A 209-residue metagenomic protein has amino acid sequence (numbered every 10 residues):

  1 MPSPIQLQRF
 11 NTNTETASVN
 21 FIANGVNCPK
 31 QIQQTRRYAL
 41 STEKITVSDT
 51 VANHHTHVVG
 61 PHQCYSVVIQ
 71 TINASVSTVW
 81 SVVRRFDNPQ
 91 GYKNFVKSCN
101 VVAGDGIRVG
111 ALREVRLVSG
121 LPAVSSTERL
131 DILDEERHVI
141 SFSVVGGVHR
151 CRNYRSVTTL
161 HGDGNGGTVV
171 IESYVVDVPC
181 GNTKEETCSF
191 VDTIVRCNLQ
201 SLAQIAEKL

Functional and structural regions predicted by a protein language model:
P2-I5, S143-C197: Beta-strand/loop substructures that line and gate deep hydrophobic ligand-binding cavities in soluble
P2-R108: Hydrophobic ligand-binding cavity/cleft-lining segments
P4, T71, R84-R150, I205-K208: Glycine-rich portal/gate segments that line the openings of hydrophobic small-molecule binding cavities
V51, L199-L209: Short, highly charged C-terminal tails/helix-capping segments
P61-Q63, R108, L121-A123, C151-N153 (+1 more regions): Short coil/turn motifs at beta-sheet boundaries
Q63-I69, L112, S125, V139 (+2 more regions): Intrinsic-disorder/low-complexity, polar/charged segments enriched in Ser/Thr/Lys/Arg/Asp/Glu/Gln
V76-S77, G104-I107, I132-H138, T159-V169: A short, structured loop/turn motif at beta-sheet edges
V79, V83, R113-V115, L130 (+5 more regions): Structural signal for hydrophobic/aromatic residues that build the beta-strand cores of folded beta-sheet domains
